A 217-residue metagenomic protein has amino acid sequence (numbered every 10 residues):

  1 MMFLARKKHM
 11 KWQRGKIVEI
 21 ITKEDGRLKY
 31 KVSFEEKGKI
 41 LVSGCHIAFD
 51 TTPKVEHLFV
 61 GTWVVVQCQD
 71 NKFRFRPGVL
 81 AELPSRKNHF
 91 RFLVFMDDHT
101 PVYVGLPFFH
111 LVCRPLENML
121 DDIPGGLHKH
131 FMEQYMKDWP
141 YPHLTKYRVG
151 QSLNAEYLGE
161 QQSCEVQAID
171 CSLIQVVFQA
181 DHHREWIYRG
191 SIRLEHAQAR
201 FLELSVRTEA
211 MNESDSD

Functional and structural regions predicted by a protein language model:
M1-D217: Eukaryotic chromatin- and chromosome-associated nuclear factors, especially histone mark writers/erasers/readers
